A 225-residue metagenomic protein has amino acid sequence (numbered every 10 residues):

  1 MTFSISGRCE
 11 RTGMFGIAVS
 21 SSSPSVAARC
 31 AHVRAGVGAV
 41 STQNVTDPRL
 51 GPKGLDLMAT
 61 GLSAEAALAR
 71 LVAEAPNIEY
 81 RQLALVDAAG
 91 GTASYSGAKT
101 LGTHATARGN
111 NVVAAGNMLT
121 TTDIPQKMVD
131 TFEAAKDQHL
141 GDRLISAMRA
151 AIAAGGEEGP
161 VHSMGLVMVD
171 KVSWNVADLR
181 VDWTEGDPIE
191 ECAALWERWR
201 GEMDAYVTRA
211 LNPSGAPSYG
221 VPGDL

Functional and structural regions predicted by a protein language model:
M1-L225: N-terminal nucleophile
